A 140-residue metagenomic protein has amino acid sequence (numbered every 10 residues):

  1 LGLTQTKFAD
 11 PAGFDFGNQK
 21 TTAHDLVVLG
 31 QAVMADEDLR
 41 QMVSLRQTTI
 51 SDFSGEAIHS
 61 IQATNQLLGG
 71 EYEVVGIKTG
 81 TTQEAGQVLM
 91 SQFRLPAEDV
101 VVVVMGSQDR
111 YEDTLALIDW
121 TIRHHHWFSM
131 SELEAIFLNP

Functional and structural regions predicted by a protein language model:
L3-K7, D15-P140: Domain-terminus/edge residues, biased toward the C-terminal soluble/receptor-binding domains of extracytoplasmic
